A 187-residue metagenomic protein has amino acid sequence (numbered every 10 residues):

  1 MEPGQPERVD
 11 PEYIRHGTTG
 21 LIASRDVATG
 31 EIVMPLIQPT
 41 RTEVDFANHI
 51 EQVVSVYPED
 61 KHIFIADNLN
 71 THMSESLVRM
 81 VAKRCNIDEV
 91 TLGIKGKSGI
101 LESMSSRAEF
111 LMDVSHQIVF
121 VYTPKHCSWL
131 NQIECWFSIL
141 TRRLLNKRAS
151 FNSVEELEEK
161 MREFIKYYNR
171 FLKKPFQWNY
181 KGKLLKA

Functional and structural regions predicted by a protein language model:
M1, M80-K83: Glycine-rich, phosphate-binding/catalytic loops in enzymes
M1-E51: Extended, low-complexity cationic-aromatic segments
R8-I14, R84-Q132, A149-F151: RNase H-like polynucleotidyl transferase catalytic core
A28, L69-H72, H126-W129: Conserved nucleotide-binding/hydrolysis micro-motifs of P-loop NTPases
D60-M73, G96-S98: Acidic/histidine-rich, metal-coordinating catalytic segments
M73-R79: A short acidic (Asp/Glu
S115-Y122, H126-C127, E134-A187: C-terminal anion-handling pockets and recognition modules
